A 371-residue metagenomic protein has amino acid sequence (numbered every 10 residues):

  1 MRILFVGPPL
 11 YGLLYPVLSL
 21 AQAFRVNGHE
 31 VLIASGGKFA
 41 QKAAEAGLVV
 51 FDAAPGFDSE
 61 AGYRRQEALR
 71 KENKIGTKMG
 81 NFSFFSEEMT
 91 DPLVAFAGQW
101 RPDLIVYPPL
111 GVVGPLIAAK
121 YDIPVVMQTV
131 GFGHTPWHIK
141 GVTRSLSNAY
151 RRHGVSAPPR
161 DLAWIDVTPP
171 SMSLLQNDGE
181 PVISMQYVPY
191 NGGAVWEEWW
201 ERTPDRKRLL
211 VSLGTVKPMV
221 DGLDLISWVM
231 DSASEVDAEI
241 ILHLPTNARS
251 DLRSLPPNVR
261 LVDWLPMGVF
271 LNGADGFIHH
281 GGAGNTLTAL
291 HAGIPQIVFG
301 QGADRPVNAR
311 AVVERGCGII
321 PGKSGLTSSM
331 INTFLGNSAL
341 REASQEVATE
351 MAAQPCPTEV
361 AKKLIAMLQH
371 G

Functional and structural regions predicted by a protein language model:
M1-V49: N-terminal subdomain of nucleotide-sugar transferases
G36, R144-R208, S212-P218, P245-R249: A nucleotide-sugar donor-handling region in carbohydrate enzymes
A44, F82-A157: Conserved nucleotide-sugar donor-interacting segment of glycosyltransferase catalytic cores, predominantly GT-B
V49-R101: Phosphate/nucleotide-donor binding subsite
Q186-G276: Donor-nucleotide binding loops and adjacent catalytic segments primarily of GT-B fold Leloir glycosyltransferases
V262-A311: A donor-sugar binding/catalytic signature common to diverse glycosyltransferases and related nucleotide-sugar
A303-M330: Change "using UDP/GDP/dTDP sugars" to "using nucleotide sugars
S329-G371: C-terminal amphipathic helix plus adjacent low-complexity, charged tail appended to glycosyltransferase catalytic
